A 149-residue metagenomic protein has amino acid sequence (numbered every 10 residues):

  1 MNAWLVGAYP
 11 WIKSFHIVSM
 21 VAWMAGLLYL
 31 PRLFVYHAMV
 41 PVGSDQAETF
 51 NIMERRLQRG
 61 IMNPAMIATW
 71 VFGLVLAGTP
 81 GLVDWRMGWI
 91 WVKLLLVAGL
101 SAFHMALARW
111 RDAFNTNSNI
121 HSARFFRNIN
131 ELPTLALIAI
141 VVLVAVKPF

Functional and structural regions predicted by a protein language model:
M1-F149: Polytopic transmembrane helical bundles with strong interfacial aromatic enrichment
